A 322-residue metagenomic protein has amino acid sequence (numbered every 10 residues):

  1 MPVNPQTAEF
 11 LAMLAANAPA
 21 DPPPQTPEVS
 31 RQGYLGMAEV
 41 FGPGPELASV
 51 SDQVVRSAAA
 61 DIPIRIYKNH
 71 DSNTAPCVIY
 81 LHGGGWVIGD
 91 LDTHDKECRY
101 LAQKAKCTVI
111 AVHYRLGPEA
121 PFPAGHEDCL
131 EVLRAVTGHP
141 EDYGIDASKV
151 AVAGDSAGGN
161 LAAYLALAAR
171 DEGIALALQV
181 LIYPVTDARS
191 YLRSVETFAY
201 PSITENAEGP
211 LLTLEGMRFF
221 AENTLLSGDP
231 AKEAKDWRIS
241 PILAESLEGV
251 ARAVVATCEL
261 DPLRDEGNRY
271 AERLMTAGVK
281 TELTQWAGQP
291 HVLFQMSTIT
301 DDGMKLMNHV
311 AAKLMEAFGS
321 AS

Functional and structural regions predicted by a protein language model:
P2-P22, V40-R56, A60-S322: Alpha/beta-hydrolase superfamily serine-hydrolase fold, recognizing
T26-R31, W237-R238: Short linear loop/turn motifs
R31-A38: Amphipathic alpha-helical segments that form the core helices of the histone-fold
